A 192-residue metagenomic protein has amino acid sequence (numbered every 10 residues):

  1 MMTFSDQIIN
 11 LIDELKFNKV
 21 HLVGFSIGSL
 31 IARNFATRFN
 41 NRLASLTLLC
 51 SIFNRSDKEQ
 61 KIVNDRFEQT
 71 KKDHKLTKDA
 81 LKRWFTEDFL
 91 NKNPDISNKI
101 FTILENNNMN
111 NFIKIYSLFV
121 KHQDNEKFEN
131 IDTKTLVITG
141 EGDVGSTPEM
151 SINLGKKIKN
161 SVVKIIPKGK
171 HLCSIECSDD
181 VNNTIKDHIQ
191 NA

Functional and structural regions predicted by a protein language model:
M1-V23, N183: Active-site loop/oxyanion-hole signature of alpha/beta-hydrolase fold enzymes
G24-G28, A32: Gly/Ala-rich beta-loop-alpha elbow adjacent to hydrolase catalytic centers
R33-R38, L43-D73: Flexible "cap/lid" loop of the alpha/beta hydrolase fold
D57-K61, H74-E129: Conserved alpha/beta-hydrolase catalytic His-Asp/Glu region
I131, V137-T139: Short beta-strand/loop motif that positions the catalytic acidic residue of the alpha/beta-hydrolase fold
E141-S146: Acidic catalytic loop of the alpha/beta-hydrolase fold
P148, I152-L172: Catalytic histidine neighborhood in serine/cysteine hydrolases with alpha/beta-hydrolase-type architecture
G169-N182: Catalytic histidine-centered segment of alpha/beta-hydrolase-like enzymes
